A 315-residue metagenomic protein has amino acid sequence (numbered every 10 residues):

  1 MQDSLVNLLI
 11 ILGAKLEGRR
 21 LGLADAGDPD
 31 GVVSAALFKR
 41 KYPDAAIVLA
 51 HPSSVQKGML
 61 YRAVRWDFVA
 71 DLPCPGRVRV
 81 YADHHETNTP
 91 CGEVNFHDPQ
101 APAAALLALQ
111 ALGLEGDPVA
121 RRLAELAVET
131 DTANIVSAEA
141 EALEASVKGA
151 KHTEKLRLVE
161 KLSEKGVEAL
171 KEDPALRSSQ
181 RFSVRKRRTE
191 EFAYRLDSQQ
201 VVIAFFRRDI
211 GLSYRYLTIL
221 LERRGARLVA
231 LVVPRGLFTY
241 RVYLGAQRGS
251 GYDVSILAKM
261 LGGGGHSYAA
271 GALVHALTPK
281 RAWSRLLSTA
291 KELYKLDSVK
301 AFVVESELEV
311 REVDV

Functional and structural regions predicted by a protein language model:
M1, A169, P174-S178, H275-T278: General structural signal for secondary-structure boundaries
M1-T153, A193-V315: Replace "Mg2+/Mn2+-dependent" with "divalent metal-dependent
D98, K171-V202: Oxyanion-binding "anion nests"
S146-K148, T153-K171: Long, charge-rich alpha-helical interaction segments
